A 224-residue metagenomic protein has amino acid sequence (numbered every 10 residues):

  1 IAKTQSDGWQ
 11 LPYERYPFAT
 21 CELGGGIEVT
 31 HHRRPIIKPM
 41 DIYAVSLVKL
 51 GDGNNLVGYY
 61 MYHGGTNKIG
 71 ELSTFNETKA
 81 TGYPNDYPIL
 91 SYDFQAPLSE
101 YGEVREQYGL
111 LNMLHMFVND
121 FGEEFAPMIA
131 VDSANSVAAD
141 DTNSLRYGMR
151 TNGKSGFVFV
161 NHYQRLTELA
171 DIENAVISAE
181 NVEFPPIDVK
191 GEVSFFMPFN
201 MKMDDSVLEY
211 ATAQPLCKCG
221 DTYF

Functional and structural regions predicted by a protein language model:
I1-Q5, T30-S46: Extracellular glycoside hydrolase catalytic/binding regions
P12-Y16, C21-H31, L47-F224: Carbohydrate-binding surfaces of carbohydrate-active enzymes
